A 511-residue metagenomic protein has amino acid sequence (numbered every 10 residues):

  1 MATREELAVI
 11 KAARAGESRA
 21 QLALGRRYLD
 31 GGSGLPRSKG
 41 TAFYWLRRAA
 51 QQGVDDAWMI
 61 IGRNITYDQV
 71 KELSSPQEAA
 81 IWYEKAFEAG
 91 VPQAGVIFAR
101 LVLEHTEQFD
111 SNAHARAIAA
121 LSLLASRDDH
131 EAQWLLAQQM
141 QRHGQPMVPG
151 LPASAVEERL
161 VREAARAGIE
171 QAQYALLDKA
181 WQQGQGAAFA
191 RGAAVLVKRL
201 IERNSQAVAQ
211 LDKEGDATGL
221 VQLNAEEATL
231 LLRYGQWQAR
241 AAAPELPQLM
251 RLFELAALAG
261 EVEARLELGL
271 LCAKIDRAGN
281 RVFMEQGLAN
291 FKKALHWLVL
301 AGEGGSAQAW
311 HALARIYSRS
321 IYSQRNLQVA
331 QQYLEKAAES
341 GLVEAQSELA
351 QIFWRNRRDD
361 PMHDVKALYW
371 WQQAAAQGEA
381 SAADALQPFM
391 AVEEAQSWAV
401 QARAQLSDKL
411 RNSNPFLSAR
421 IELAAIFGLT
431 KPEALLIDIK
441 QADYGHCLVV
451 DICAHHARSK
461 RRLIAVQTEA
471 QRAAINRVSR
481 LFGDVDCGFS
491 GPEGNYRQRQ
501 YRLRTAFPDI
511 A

Functional and structural regions predicted by a protein language model:
A2-E6, L35-W45, K71-W82, Q108-A120 (+6 more regions): Structural signature of tandem alpha-helical TPR/SEL1-like repeats, specifically the intra-repeat loop/turn
A15-E17, G31-G32, Q52-D55, D68-Q69 (+19 more regions): Short helix-capping/linker turns of helical repeat alpha-solenoids
A23-D30, I60-D68, F98-H105, Q138-H143 (+6 more regions): Hydrophobic face of amphipathic alpha-helices that form TPR/SEL1-like repeat modules and related alpha-solenoid
I81-F87, A119-L123, R162-A165, A194-E202 (+1 more regions): TPR/TPR-like (Sel1-like) alpha-helical repeat modules
E393-F427: Basic, Lys/Arg- and aromatic-enriched nucleic-acid-binding interface segment
I437-A474: Conserved tyrosine-mediated DNA breakage-rejoining catalytic core shared by Y-recombinases
Q467-A511: Active-site/catalytic core of tyrosine-dependent DNA strand-transfer enzymes
